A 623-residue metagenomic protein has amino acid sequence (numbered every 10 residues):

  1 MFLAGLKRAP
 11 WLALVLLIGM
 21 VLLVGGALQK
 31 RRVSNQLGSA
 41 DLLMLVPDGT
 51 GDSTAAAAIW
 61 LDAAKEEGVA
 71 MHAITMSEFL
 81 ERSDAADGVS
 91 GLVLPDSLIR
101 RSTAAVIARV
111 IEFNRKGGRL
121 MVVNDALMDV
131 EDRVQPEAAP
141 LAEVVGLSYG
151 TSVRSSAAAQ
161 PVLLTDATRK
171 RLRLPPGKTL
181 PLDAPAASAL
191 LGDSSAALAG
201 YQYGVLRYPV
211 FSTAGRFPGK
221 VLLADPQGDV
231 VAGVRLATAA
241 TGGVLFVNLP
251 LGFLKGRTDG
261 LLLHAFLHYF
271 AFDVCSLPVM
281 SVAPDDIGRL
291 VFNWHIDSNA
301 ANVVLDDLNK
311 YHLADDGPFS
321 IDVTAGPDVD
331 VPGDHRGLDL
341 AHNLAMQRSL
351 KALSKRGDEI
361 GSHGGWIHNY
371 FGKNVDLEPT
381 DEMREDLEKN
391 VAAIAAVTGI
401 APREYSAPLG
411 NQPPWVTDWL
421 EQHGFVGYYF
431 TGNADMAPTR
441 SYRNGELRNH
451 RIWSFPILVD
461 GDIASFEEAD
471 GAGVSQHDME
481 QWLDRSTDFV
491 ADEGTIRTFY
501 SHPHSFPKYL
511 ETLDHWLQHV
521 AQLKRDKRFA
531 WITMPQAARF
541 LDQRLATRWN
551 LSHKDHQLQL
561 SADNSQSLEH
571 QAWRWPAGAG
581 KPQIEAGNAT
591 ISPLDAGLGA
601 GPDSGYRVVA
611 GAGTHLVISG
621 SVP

Functional and structural regions predicted by a protein language model:
Q29-S39, L236-W294, S298-V304, L510-A546: Extracellular ligand-binding/catalytic regions of CAZymes and related secreted enzymes and adhesion modules
G38-L42, A55-A57, D62-E66, G88 (+2 more regions): A glycine-centered loop/beta-turn motif at secondary-structure junctions
D52-V134, I321: Helical hinge/lid and interdomain linker segments adjacent to catalytic or ligand-binding clefts that mediate domain
R100-L182: A glycine-rich, often tryptophan-bearing local segment used as a flexible ligand/cofactor-contacting loop or short
A104, G597-P623: C-terminal beta-strand-rich structural cap/linker in extracellular carbohydrate-active enzymes
L127-V130, P136, A142, G146-L164 (+4 more regions): Metal-dependent polysaccharide deacetylase catalytic core of the NodB/CE4 family, i.e., the active-site-bearing domain
R289-D297, I457-Q536: Catalytic grooves of carbohydrate-active enzymes
I532-G578, P582: Surface beta-strand/loop "capping" patches
